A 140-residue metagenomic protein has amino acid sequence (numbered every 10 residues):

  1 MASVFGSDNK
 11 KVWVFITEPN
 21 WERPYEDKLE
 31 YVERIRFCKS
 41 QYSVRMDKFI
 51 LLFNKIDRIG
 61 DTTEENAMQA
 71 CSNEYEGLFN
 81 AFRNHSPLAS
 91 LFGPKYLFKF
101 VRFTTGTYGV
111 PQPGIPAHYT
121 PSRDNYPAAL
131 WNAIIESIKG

Functional and structural regions predicted by a protein language model:
M1-P24, Q41: Inter-motif core of Ras-like GTPase G domains
S3, R34-Q41, A81, H85 (+1 more regions): A generic secondary-structure signal
D8-V12, V44-K48, P94-L97: Short glycine-/polar-rich loops that comprise or flank the Walker A/P-loop and associated switch/sensor motifs
W13-F15, L51-F53, R102: Structural beta-sheet core signal
N20-E22, I56-I59: Short, catalytically relevant binding-site loops at active-site mouths
R23-V44: Amphipathic helical hotspot of TIR/SEFIR-family domains
I50, R58-I138: Canonical P-loop GTPase G-domain recognition
